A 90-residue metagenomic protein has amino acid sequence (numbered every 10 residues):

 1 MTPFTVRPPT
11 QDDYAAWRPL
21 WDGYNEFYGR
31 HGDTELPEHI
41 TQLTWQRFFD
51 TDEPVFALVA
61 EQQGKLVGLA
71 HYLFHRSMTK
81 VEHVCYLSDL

Functional and structural regions predicted by a protein language model:
M1-D12: Conserved N-terminal entry element of GNAT/NAT acetyltransferase domains
D12-Y14, T51: Short acidic-aromatic low-complexity motifs
W17: Hydrophobic pocket/interface hotspot
D22-Q46: Conserved GNAT-fold acetyl-CoA-binding loop/helix
Q46-L58, T79: A short helix-loop-beta-strand connector motif used in the catalytic cores of GNAT acetyltransferases and, in some
A57-V59, K65-F74: Conserved beta-strand in the GNAT
Q62, S88: A cytosolic small-molecule/anion-sensing beta-strand core signal
H75-L87: A conserved beta-turn-beta hairpin within the catalytic core of GNAT-like acetyltransferases that forms part
